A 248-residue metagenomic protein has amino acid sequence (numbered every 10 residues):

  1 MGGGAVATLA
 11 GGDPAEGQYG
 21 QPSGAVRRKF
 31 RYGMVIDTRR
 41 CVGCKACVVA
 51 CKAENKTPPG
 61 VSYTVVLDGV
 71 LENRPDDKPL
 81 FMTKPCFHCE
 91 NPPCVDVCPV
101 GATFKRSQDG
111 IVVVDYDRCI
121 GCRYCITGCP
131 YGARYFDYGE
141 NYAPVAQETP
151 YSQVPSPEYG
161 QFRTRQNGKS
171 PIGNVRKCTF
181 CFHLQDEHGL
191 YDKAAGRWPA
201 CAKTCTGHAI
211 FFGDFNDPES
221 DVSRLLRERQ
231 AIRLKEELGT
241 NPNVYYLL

Functional and structural regions predicted by a protein language model:
M1-L248: Non-ligating segments of multi-cofactor redox enzymes
